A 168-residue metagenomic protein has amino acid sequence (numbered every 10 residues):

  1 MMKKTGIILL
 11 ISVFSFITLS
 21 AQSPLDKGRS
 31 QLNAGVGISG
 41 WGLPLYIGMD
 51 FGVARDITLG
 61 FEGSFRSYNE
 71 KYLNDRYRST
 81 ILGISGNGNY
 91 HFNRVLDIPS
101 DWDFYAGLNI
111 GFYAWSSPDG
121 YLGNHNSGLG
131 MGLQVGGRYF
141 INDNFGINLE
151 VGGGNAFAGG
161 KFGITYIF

Functional and structural regions predicted by a protein language model:
M1-G28: Cleavable N-terminal export/targeting peptides
A21-L59, F65, G88, K161 (+1 more regions): Short glycine/proline- and aromatic-enriched beta-strand/turn motifs that initiate or cap beta-hairpins
Q22-R29, D56, N93-D103, I141-N144: Short loop/turn motifs that connect adjacent beta-strands in outer-membrane beta-barrel proteins
S23-L32, F61-L82, F112-M131: Flexible, solvent-exposed loop segments that connect beta-strands
S30-A34, L59-F61, I84, W102-L108 (+3 more regions): Transmembrane beta-strands of outer-membrane beta-barrel proteins
N33-Y46, Y72-R76, H125-G128, L149-G163: Solvent-exposed loop/turn segments connecting transmembrane beta-strands in outer-membrane beta-barrel proteins
V36-G42, G63-N69, F92, I110-S116 (+2 more regions): Transmembrane beta-strands of outer-membrane beta-barrel pores
D50-G52, N89-D97, R138-F140, N144 (+1 more regions): Structural signature of outer-membrane beta-barrel channels/translocons
